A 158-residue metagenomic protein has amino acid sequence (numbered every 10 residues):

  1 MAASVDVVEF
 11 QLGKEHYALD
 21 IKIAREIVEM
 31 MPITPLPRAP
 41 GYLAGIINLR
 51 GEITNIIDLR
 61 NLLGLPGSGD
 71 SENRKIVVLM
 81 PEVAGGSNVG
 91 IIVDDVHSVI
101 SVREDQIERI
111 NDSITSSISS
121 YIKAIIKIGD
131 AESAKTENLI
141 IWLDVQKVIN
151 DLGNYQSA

Functional and structural regions predicted by a protein language model:
M1-A158: An acidic, low-aromatic, low-complexity terminal/linker signal
